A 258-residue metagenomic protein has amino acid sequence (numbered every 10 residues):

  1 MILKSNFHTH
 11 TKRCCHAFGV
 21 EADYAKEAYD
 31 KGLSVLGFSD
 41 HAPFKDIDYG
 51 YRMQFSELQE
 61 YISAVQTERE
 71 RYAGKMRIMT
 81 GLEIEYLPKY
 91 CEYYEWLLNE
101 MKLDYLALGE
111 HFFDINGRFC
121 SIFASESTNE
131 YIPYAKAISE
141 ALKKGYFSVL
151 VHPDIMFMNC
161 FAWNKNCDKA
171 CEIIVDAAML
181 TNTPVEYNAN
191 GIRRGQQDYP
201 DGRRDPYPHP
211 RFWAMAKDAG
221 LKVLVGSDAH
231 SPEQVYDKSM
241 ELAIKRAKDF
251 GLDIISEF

Functional and structural regions predicted by a protein language model:
M1-P88, E92, E100, C160-K169 (+4 more regions): An N-terminally biased module of ancient metal coordination in phosphate/nucleic-acid-related enzymes
I2-N6, V35-G37, R77-G81, D104-A107 (+4 more regions): Structural preference for beta-strand elements that scaffold enzyme active sites
H8, A28, D40, L106 (+4 more regions): Conserved, mostly hydrophobic/aromatic
C15, A107-A219: Domain-core and long-helix interface of multi-subunit machines
E83-A124: Hydrophobic alpha-helical segments and helix pairs
A141, D249-S256: CE4/NodB-like, metal-dependent polysaccharide N-deacetylase domain that modifies extracellular/periplasmic N-acetylated
I192-L252: H/E-rich (His + Asp/Glu) clusters that bind or coordinate divalent metals
